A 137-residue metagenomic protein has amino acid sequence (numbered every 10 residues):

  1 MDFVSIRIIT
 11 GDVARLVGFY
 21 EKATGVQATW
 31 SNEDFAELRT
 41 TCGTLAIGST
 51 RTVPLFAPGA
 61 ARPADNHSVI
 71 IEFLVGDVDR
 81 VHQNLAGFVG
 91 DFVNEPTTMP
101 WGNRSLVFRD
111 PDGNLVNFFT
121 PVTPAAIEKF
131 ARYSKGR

Functional and structural regions predicted by a protein language model:
M1-S5, V26-E72, H82-R109, T120-R137: Vicinal oxygen chelate
L16-E21, L85, G113: Conserved active-site tyrosine of GNAT-family acetyltransferases
L115-F118: Short glycine-/small-residue motifs
